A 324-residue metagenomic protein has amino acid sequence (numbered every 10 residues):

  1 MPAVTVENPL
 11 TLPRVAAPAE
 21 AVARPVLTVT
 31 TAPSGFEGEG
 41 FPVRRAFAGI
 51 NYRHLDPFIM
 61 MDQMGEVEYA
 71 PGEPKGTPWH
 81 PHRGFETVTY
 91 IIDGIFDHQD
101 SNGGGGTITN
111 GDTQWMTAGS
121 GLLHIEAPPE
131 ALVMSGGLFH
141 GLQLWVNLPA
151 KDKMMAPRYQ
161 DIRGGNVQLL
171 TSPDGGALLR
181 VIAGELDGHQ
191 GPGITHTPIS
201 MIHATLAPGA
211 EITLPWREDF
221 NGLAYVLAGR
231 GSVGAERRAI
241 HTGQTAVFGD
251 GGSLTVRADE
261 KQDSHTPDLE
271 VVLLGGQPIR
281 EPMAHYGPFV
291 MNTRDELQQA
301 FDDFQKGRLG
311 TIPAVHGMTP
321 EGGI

Functional and structural regions predicted by a protein language model:
M1-I324: Jelly-roll (double-stranded beta-helix
